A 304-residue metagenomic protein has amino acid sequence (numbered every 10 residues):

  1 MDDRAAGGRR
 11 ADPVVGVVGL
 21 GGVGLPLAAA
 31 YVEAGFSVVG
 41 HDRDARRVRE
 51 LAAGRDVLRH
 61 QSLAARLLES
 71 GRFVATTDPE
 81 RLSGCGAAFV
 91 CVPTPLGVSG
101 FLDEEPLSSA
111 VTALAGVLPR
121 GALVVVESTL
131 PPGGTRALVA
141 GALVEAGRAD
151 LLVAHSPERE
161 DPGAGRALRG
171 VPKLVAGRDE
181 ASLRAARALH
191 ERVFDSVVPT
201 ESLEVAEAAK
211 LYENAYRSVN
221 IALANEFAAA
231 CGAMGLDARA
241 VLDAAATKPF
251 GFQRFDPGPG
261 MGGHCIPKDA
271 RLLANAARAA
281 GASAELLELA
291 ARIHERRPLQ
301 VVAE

Functional and structural regions predicted by a protein language model:
D2-E304: Structural/interface elements that position substrates and couple domains in central-metabolism enzymes
